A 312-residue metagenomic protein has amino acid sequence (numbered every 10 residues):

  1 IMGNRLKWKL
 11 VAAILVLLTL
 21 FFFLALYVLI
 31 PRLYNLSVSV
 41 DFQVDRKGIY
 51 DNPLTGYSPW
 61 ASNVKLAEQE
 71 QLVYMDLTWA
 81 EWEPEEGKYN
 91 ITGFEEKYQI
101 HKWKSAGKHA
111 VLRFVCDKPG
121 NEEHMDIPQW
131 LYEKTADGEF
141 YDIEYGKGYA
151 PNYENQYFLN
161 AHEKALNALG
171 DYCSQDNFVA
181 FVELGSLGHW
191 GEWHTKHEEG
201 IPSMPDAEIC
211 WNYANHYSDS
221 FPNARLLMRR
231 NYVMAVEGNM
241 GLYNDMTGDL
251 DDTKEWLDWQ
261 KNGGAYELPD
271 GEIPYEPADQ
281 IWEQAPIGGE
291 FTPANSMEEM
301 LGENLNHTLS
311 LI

Functional and structural regions predicted by a protein language model:
M2-T19: N-terminal Sec-pathway targeting helices
F22-V38: Membrane-interface motif at the C-terminal end of an N-terminal transmembrane signal
L36-E154, E283-I312: N-terminal substrate-binding region of glycoside hydrolase catalytic domains
S39-S62, K104, K108, F181-W190 (+1 more regions): Catalytic-core regions of glycoside hydrolase
P84, N121, E192-W193, E237: Generic domain-boundary/flexible-linker signal
K88-Q99, L159-A168, S203-H216: Well-ordered, non-membrane alpha-helical segments in soluble/globular domains
K102-K104, G170-S174, S218: N-terminal cationic-hydrophobic initiation segments that often serve targeting/anchoring roles
G138-F158, A165-S203: Active-site groove signature of glycoside hydrolases
